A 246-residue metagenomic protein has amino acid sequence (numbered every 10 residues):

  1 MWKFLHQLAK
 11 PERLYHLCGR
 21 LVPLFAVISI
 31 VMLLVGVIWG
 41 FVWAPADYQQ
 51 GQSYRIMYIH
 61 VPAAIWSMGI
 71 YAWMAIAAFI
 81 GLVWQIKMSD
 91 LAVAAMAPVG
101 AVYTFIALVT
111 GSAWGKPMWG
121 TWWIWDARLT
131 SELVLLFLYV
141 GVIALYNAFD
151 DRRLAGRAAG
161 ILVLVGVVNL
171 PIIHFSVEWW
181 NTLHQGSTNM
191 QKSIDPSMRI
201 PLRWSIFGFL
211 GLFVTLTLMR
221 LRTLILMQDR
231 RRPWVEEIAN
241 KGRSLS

Functional and structural regions predicted by a protein language model:
M1-S246: Polytopic transmembrane helical bundles with strong interfacial aromatic enrichment
